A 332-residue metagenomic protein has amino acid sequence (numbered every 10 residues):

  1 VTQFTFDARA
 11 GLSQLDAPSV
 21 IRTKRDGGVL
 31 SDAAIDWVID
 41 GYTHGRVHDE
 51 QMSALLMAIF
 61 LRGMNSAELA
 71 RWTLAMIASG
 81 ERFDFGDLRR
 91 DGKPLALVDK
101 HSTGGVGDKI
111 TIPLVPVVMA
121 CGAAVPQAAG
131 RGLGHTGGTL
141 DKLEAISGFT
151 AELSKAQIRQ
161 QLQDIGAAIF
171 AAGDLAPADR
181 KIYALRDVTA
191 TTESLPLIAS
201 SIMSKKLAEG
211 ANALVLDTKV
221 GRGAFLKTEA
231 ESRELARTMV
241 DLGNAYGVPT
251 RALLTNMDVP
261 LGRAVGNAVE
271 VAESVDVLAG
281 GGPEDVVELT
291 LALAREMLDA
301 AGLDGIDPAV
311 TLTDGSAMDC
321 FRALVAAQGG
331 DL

Functional and structural regions predicted by a protein language model:
T2-G107, L324-A327: Acidic, glycine/proline-rich low-complexity segments that act as flexible tails and inter-domain linkers
Q14-L30, L242, P249-L254, V259-L332: A glycine- and small/hydrophobic-rich beta-loop-beta segment that serves as a flexible "lid/hinge" or phosphate-binding
L56-F60, K142, D179-V188, D217-L226 (+1 more regions): Active-site-proximal beta-alpha loop/turn segments in soluble metabolic enzymes
L61, P113-A124, K205-G210, A245-Y246 (+1 more regions): Alpha-helix C-terminal capping segments
A96-T136: Glycine/serine-rich anion-binding loops at beta->alpha junctions that coordinate negatively charged ligand groups
K142-A168, R237-G243, G247: A glycine-rich helix N-cap at a beta->alpha junction
Q163-A211: Phosphate/diphosphate-binding glycine-rich loops and adjacent basic-rich segments that engage nucleotide
L214, T218-T255: Functional cores that coordinate and move charged inorganic groups
